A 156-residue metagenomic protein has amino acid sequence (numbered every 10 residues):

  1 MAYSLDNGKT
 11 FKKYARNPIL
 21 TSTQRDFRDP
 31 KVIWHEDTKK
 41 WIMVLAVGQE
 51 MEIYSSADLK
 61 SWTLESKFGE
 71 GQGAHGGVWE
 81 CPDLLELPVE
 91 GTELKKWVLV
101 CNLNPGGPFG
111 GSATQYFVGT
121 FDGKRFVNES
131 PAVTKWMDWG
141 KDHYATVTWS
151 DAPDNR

Functional and structural regions predicted by a protein language model:
M1-P30, W34-C81, P88-G140, P153-N155: Beta-rich carbohydrate-recognition and catalytic domains
A145, S150-R156: Catalytic cores of secreted or luminal carbohydrate-active enzymes
